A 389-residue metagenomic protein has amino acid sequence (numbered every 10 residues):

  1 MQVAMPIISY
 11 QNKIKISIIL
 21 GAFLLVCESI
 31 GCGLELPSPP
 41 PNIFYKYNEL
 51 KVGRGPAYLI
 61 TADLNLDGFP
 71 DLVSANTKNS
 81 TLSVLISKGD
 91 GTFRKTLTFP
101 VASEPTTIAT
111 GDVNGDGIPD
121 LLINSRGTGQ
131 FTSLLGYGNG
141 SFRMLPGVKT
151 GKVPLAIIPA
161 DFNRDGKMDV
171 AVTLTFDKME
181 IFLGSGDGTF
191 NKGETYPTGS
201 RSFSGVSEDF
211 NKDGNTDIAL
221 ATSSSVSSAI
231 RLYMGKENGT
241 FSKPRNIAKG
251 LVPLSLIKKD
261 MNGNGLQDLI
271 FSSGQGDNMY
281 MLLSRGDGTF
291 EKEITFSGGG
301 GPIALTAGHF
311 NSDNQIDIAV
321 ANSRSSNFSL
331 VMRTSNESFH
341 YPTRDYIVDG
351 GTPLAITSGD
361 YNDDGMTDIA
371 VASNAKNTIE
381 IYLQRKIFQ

Functional and structural regions predicted by a protein language model:
M1-N12: N-terminal secretory signal peptides that target proteins for export/translocation
S17-E28: Bacterial N-terminal signal peptides
C32-R54, I86-S103, L135-K152, L183-S200 (+4 more regions): Blade-edge motifs of beta-propeller repeat domains
A57-L66, I86, T106-G115, L135 (+5 more regions): Beta-propeller blade termini
G68-P70, G117-P119, G166-M168, G214-T216 (+3 more regions): Glycine-aliphatic tripeptides that mark coil-to-beta-strand junctions in extracellular and membrane proteins
L72-A75, L121-N124, V170-T173, I218-T222 (+3 more regions): Hydrophobic beta-strand segments that make up the repeating blades of beta-propeller and related beta-repeat
K78-S80, G127-G129, F176-D177, S223-S227 (+3 more regions): Short glycine/acidic-enriched loop and turn motifs that connect beta-strands
L354-Q389: Blade-level signature of beta-propeller repeat domains, shared across WD40, Kelch, NHL, RCC1 and BNR/Asp-box propellers
